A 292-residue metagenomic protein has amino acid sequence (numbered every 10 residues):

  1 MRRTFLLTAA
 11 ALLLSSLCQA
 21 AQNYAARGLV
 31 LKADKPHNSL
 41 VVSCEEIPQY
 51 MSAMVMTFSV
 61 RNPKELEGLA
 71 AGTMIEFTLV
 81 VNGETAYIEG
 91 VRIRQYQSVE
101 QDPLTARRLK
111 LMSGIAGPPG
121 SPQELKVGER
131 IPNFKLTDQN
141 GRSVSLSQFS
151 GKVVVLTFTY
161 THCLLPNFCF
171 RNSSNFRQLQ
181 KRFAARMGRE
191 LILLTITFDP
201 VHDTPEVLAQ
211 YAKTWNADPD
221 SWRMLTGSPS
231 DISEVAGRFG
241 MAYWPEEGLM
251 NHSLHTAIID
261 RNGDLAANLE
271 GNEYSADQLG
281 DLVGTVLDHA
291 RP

Functional and structural regions predicted by a protein language model:
P36-E45: Short aromatic-glycine-enriched beta-strand elements
S52-L66: Beta-strand/loop nucleic-acid-binding surfaces
P63-E76: Short nucleic-acid-contacting surface segments enriched for D/E, G, S/T with interspersed K/R
A71, E100-L146, R171-S174, Q178-K181: N-terminal "domain-start" segment that seeds a small globular fold
G83-A106: OB-fold/S1-family single-stranded nucleic acid-binding modules
V144-N175: Short active-site neighborhood of thiol/selenol oxidoreductases, capturing the structured segment around
R171-V235: Structural microenvironment flanking redox-active thiols in thiol-disulfide oxidoreductases
A242, E246-P292: Thiol-/selenol-based redox modules, centered on thioredoxin-like and closely related oxidoreductase domains
